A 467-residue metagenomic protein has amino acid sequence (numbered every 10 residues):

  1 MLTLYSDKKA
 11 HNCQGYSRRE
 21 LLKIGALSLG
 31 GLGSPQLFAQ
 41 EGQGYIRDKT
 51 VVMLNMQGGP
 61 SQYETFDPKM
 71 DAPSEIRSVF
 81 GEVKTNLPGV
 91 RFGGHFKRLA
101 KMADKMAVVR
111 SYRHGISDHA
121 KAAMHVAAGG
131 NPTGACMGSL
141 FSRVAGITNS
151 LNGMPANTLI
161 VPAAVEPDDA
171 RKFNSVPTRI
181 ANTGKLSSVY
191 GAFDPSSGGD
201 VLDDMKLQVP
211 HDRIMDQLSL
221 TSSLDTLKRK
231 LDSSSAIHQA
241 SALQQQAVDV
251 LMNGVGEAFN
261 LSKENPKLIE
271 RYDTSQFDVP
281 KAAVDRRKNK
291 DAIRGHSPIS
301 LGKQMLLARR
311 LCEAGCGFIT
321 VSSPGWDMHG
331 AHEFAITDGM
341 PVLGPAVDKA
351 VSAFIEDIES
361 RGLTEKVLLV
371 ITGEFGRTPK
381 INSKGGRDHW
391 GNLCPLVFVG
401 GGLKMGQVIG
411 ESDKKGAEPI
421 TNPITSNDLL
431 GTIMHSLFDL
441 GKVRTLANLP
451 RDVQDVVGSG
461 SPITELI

Functional and structural regions predicted by a protein language model:
M1-I467: Ligand-binding pockets and gating/stacking loops
